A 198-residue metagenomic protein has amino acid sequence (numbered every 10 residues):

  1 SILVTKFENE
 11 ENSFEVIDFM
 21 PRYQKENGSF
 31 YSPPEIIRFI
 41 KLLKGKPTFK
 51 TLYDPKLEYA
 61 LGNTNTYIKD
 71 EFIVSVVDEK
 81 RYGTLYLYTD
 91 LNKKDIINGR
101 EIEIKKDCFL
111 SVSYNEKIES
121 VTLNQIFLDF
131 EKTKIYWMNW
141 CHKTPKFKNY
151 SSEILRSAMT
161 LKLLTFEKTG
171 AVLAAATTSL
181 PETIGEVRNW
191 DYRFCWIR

Functional and structural regions predicted by a protein language model:
S1-R198: Acidic, mature catalytic/reactive cores of soluble proteins
